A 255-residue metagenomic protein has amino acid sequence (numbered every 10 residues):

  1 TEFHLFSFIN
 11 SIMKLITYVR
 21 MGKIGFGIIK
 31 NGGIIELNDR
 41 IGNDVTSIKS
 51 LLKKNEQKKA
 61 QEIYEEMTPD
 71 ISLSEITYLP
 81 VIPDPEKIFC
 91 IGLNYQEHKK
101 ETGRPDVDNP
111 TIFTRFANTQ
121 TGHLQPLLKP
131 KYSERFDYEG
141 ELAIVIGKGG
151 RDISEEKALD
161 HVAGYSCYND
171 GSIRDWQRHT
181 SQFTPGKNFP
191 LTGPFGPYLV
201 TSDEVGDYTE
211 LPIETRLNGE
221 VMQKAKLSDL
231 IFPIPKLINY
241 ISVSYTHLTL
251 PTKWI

Functional and structural regions predicted by a protein language model:
T1-I12: Short, Lys/Arg-enriched N-terminal segments with co-localized hydrophobic residues within the first ~10-30 amino acids
I12-P110: N-terminal non-catalytic cap/leader segment that marks the start of a structured domain
P85-N239: Glycine-enriched loop-and-adjacent helix/strand subsegments that border the catalytic/binding cleft of enzyme cores
S242-S244: Acidic, proline/serine/threonine- and glycine-rich low-complexity intrinsically disordered segments
T246-W254: Conserved small/polar residues in nucleotide/adenosyl-binding loops
